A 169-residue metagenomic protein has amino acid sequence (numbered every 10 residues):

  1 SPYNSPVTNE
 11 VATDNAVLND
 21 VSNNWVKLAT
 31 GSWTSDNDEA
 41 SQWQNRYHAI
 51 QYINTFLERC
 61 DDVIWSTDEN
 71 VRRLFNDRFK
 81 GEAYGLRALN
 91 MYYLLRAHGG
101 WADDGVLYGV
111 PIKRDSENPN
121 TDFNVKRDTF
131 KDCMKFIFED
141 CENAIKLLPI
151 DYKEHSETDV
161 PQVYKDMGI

Functional and structural regions predicted by a protein language model:
S1-T13: Acidic, glycine-rich segments characteristic of secretory precursors and extracytoplasmic regions
V21-H98, F123-D132, E142-E157: Conserved, well-structured interaction surfaces
E82, L89, Q162, M167-I169: Residue register of alpha-helical TPR repeats
W101-E117: Short, flexible, mixed-charge acidic loops at enzyme active sites
